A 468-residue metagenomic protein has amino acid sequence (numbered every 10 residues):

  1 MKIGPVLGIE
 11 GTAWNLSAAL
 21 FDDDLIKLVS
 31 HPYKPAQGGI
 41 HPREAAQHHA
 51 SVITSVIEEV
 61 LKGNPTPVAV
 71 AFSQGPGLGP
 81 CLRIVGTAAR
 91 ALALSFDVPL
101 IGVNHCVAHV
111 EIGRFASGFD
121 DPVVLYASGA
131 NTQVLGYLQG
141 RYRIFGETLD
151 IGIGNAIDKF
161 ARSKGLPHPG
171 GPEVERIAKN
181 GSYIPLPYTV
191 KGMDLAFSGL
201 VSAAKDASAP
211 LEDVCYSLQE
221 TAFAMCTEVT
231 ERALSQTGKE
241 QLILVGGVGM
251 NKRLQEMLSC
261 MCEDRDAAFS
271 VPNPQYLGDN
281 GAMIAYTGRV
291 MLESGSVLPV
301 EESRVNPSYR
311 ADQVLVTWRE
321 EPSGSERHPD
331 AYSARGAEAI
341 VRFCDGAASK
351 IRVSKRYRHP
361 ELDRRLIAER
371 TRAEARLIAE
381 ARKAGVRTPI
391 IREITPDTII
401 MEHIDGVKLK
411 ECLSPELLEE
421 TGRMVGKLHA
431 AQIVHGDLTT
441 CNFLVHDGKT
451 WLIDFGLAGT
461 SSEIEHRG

Functional and structural regions predicted by a protein language model:
M1-K2, G102-V123, T287: Conserved phosphate-binding catalytic cores of ATP/NTP-utilizing and phosphoryl-transfer enzymes
K2-G4, G8-N15, A19, L28 (+5 more regions): A short helix-loop
I3-V68, F72-P76, H105: N-terminal beta-alpha supersecondary unit
L82, K239-L258: Glycine-rich phosphate-binding loops at beta-strand->alpha-helix junctions
G192-S198, A203-I243: Adenine-nucleotide phosphate-binding core of ATP-dependent small-molecule kinases
D330-R372: ATP-binding glycine-rich loop module of kinase domains
I367-T371, R382, V386-E420, M424: Conserved structural core of kinase catalytic domains
T450-G468: C-lobe/activation-segment region of protein kinase-like
